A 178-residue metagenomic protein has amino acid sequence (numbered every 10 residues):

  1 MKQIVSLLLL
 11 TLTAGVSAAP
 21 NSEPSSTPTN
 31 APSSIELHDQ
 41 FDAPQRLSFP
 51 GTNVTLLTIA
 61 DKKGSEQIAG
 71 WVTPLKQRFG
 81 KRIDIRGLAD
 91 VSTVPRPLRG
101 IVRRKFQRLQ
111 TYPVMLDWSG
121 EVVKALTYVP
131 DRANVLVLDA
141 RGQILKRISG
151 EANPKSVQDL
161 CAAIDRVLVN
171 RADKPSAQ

Functional and structural regions predicted by a protein language model:
V5-G15: Bacterial N-terminal signal peptides
A14-S33: N-proximal helix/coil linker or "cap" segments that precede and/or mark the start of modular domains
I35-V54: A short beta-strand-turn-helix
N53-L56, K63-Q107: Structural microenvironment flanking redox-active thiols in thiol-disulfide oxidoreductases
D84-L88, V102-R132: Short, internal strand/loop/helix patches that form the active-site neighborhood or redox-interaction surface
D131-Q178: Thiol-/selenol-based redox modules, centered on thioredoxin-like and closely related oxidoreductase domains
